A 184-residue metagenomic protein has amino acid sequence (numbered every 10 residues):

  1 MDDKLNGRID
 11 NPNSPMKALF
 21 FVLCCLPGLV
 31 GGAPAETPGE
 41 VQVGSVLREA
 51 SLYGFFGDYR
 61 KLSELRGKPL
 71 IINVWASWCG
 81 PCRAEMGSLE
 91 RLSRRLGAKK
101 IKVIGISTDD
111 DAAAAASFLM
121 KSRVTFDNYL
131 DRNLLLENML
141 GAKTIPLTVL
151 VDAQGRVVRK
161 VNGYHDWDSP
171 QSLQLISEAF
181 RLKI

Functional and structural regions predicted by a protein language model:
D3, P12-A18: Positively charged n-region of N-terminal signal peptides that target proteins for export
A18-G28: Bacterial N-terminal signal peptides
A33-L62: N-terminal "domain-start" segment that seeds a small globular fold
K68-L70, W75-W78, T144: Short pre-active-site segment immediately N-terminal to redox-active cysteine/selenocysteine motifs in thiol-based
N73, G105, V149-L150: Hydrophobic beta-strand core positions in alpha/beta domains
V74-R91: Conserved redox-active cysteine motifs that mediate thiol-disulfide chemistry, especially di-cysteine Cys-X(1-2)-Cys
K100-A112, F126-N133: Thiol-based oxidoreductase modules, predominantly thioredoxin-like and allied folds used for disulfide exchange
S117-T125, D131-S177: Thiol/disulfide oxidoreductase modules built on the thioredoxin-like
